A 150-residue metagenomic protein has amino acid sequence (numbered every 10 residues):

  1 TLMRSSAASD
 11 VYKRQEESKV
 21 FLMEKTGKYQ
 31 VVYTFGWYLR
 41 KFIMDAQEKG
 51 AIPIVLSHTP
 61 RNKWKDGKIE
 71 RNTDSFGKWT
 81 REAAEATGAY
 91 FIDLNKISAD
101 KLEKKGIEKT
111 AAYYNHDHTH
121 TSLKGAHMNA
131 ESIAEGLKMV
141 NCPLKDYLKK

Functional and structural regions predicted by a protein language model:
T1-Y12: Single conserved hydrophobic/aromatic residue that forms the stacking wall/gate of nucleotide- or nucleobase-binding
D10-K13, E17, K25, Q47 (+3 more regions): Extracellular glycan-modifying ectodomains
E16-F35, K63-K68: Surface-exposed cleft-lining segments at the edges of enzyme active sites
V31, Y38, S75-F76: Residue-level preference for nonpolar/small residues embedded in alpha-helices
F35-F42, N129, I133: Alpha-helical packing segments of well-folded alpha/beta enzyme cores
Y38-P53, A83-Y90: A structural motif corresponding to the C-terminal end of an alpha-helix and its immediate exit/capping segment
H58-K150: Catalytic His-Asp segment of secreted/periplasmic serine-dependent ester chemistry enzymes
